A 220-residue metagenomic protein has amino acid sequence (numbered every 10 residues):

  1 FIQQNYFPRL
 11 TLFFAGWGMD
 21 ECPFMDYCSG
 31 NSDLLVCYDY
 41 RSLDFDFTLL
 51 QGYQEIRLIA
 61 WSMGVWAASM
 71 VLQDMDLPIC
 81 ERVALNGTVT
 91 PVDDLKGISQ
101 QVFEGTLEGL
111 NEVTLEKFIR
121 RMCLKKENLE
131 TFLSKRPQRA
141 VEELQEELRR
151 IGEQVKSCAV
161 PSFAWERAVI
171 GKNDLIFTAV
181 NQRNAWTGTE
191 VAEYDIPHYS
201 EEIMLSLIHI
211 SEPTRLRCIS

Functional and structural regions predicted by a protein language model:
F1-Q54, V102: Active-site catalytic motif of lipid deacylating hydrolases and related acyltransferases
A60-G64, A68: Gly/Ala-rich beta-loop-alpha elbow adjacent to hydrolase catalytic centers
D76-G109: Flexible "cap/lid" loop of the alpha/beta hydrolase fold
E112-G152: Conserved alpha/beta-hydrolase catalytic His-Asp/Glu region
A168-I170: Short beta-strand/loop motif that positions the catalytic acidic residue of the alpha/beta-hydrolase fold
L175-N181: Conserved alpha/beta-hydrolase "acid-adjacent" motif
T189-L207, S211: Catalytic active-site module of serine/aspartate enzymes centered on a nucleophile-bearing elbow/loop
I208-S220: Single conserved hydrophobic/aromatic residue that forms the stacking wall/gate of nucleotide- or nucleobase-binding
